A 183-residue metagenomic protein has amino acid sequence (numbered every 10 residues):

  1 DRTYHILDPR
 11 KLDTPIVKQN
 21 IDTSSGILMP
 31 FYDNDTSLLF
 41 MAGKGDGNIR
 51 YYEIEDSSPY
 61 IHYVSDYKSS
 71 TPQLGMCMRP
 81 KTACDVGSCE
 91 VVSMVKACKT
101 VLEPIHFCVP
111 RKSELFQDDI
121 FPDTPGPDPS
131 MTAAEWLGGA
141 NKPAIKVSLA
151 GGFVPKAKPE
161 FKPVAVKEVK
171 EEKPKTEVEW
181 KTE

Functional and structural regions predicted by a protein language model:
D1-I16, Y52-Y60: Per-blade loop-tip surfaces of WD-repeat and WD-like beta-propellers in eukaryotic adaptors/scaffolds
R2-H5, N34, G47-I49, L74: Feature representing long, continuous alpha-helical segments
P9, K44-G45: An acidic- and aromatic-residue-enriched active-site/binding cleft used to recognize and process polar
D13-N20, H62-K68: A short beta-strand motif characteristic of beta-propeller blades
D22-T23, F31: Short, glycine/acidic-rich beta->alpha junctions
G26-L28, G45-N48, I54-E183: Terminal intrinsically disordered, low-complexity extensions flanking WD-repeat/beta-propeller proteins
P30-T36: Loop/turn segments within WD40 beta-propeller blades
L39-F40: Hydrophobic beta-strand positions that form the internal "hydrophobic ladder" of WD40/Gbeta-like beta-propeller blades
